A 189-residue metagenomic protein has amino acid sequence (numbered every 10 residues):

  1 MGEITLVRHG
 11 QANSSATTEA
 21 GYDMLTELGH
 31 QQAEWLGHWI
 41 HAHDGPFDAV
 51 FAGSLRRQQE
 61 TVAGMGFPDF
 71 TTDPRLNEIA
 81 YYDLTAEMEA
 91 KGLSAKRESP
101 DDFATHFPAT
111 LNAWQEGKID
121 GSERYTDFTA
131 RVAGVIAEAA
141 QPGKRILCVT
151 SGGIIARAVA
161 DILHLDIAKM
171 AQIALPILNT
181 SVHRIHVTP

Functional and structural regions predicted by a protein language model:
G2-D73, T126: Active-site-proximal alpha-helix that buttresses catalytic centers in soluble enzyme cores
I4, K144-T150: Generic beta-sheet signal
A16-E19, A63, Y81-A86, A160-D161: Short aromatic-enriched loop/helix-cap "lid" or pocket-rim segments at secondary-structure transitions that line
H43-P46, A139-K144: Glycine-rich phosphate-binding loop signature in dinucleotide/nucleotide-binding domains
A52-G53, A130, V149-T150: Short beta-strand scaffold positions
G66-R131: Phosphate-handling substructures
G152-A156: GST superfamily/GST-like fold recognition
D166-T188: Domain-level recognition of soluble alpha/beta enzyme cores, biased toward histidine phosphatases/phosphomutases
